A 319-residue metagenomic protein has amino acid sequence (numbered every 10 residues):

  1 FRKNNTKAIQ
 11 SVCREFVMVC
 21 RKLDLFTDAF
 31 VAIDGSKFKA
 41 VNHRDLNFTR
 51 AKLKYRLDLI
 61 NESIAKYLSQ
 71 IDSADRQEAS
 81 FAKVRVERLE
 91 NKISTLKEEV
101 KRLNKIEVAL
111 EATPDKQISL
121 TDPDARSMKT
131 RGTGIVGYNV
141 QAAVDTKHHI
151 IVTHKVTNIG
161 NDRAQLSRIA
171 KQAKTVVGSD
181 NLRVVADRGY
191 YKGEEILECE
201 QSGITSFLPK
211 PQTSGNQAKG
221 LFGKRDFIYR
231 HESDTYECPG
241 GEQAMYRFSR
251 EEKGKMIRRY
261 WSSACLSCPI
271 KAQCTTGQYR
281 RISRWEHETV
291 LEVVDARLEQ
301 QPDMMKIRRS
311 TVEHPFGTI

Functional and structural regions predicted by a protein language model:
F1-I319: Anion-binding and metal-coordination hotspots
